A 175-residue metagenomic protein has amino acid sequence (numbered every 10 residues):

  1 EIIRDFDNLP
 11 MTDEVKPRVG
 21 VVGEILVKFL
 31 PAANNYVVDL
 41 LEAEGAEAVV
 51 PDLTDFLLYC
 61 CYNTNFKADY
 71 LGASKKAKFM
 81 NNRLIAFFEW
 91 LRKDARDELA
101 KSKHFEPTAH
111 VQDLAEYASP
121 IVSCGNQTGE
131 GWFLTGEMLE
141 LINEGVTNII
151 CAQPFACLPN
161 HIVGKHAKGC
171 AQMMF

Functional and structural regions predicted by a protein language model:
E1-F175: An N-terminal assembly and electron-transfer interface module characteristic of large anaerobic redox and radical
